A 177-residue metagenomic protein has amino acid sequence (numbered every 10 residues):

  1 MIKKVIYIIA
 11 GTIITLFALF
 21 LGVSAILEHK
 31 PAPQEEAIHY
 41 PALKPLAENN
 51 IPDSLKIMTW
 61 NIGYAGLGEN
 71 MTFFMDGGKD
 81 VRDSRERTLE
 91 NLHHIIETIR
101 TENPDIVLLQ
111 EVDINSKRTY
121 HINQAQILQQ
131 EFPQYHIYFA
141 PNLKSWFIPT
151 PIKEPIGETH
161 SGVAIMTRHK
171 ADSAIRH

Functional and structural regions predicted by a protein language model:
I2-H160: N-terminal, active-site-proximal structural segment of metallo-dependent hydrolase catalytic domains
K153, E158-T159, I165-H177: Active-site catalytic loop in hydrolytic enzyme cores
